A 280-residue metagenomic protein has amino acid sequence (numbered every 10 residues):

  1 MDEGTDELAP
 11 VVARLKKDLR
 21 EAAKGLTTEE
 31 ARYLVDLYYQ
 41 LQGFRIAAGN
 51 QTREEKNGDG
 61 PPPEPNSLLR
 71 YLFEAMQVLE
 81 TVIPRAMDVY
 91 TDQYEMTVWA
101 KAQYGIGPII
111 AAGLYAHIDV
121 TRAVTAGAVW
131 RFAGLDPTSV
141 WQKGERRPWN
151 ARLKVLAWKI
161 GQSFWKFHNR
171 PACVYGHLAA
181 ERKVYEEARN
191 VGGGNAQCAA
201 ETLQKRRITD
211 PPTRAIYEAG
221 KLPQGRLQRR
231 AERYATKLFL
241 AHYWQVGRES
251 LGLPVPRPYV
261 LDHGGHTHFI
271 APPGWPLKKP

Functional and structural regions predicted by a protein language model:
M1-T91: Long, charge-rich intrinsically disordered scaffolds of nucleic-acid metabolism proteins
A22, E29, Y33-D36, Y71 (+5 more regions): Conserved aromatic-histidine-acidic binding/catalytic patches
L41, A157, F239: A residue-level signal for conserved active-site and pocket-lining positions in enzyme catalytic cores
F44-E54, R85, K166, R170 (+1 more regions): Intrinsically disordered or highly flexible coil/loop and linker segments, enriched in small and charged/polar residues
K56-G60, D88-W99, I160-G161, W275-L277: Long, contiguous secondary-structure blocks with strong helical propensity
T81-V120: Coiled-coil termination/hinge junctions
W99-A100, L114-R233, H242, V246: Phosphate-backbone recognition surface of nucleic-acid-processing proteins
P223-V260, G264-W275: Basic, amphipathic alpha-helical segments enriched in Lys/Arg and hydrophobic/aromatic residues
